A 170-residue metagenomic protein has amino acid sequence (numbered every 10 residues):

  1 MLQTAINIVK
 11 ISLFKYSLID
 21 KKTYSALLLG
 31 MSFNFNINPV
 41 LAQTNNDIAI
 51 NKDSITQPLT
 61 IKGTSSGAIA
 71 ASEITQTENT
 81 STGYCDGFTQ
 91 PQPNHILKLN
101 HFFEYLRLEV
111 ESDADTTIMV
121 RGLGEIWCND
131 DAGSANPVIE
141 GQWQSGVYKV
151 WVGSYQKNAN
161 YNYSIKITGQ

Functional and structural regions predicted by a protein language model:
L2-A26: Bacterial N-terminal signal peptides that target proteins for export
S25-N36: Bacterial N-terminal signal peptides
N36-A42: Sec/Tat signal peptide C-region and signal peptidase I cleavage site
A42-T77: Predominantly extracellular/luminal regions of secreted and cell-surface proteins, especially disulfide-bonded
Q76-Y105: Non-catalytic, beta-strand-enriched accessory regions in extracellular/secretory proteins and membrane protein
H95-S112, I118, Y148-V152: Hydrophobic beta-strand segments within beta-rich accessory/binding domains
F102, D113-A114, L123-E125, Y155 (+1 more regions): Solvent-exposed coil/turn segments that connect beta secondary-structure elements in extracytoplasmic/periplasmic
R121-K166: Noncatalytic accessory or regulatory domains flanking protease catalytic cores in secreted, cell-surface, and selected
